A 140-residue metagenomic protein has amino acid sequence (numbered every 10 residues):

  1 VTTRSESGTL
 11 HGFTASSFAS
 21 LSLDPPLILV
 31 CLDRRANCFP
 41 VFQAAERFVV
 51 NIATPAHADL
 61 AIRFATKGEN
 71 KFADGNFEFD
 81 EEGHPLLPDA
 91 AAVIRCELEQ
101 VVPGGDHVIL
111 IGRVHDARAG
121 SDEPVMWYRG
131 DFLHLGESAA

Functional and structural regions predicted by a protein language model:
V1-A140: Basic, polyanion-binding surface patches
